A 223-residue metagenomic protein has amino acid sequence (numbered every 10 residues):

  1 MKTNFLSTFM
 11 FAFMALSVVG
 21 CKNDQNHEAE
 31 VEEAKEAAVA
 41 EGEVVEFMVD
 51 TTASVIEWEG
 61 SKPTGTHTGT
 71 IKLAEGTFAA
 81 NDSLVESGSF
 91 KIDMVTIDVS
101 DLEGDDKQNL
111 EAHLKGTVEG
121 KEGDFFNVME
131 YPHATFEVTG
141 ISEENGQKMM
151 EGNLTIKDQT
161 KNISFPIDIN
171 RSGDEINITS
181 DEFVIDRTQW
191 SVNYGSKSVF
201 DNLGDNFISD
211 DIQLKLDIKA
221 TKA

Functional and structural regions predicted by a protein language model:
M1-F9: Bacterial N-terminal signal peptides that target proteins for export
M10-A15: Hydrophobic helical h-region of N-terminal Sec-dependent signal peptides in bacterial secretory/periplasmic proteins
S17-G20: C-terminal motif of bacterial Sec signal peptides marking the signal peptidase cleavage site
K22-A223: Low-complexity, acidic/polar, glycine-enriched regions of mature
